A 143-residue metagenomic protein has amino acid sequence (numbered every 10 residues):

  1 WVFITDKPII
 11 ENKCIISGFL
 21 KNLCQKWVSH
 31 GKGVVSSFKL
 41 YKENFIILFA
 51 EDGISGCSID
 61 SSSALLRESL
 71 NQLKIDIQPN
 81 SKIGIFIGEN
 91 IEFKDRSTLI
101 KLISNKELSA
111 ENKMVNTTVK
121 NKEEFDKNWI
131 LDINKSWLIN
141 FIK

Functional and structural regions predicted by a protein language model:
W1-I4, F45-F49, I83-I85: Ordered hydrophobic segments in well-structured contexts
W1-Y41: Long, hydrophobic N-terminal alpha-helical segment
S17, F45, S62-L66: A general structural signal for well-ordered alpha-helical packing
G33-S37, L73-G84: Short, flexible active-site-proximal loops enriched in glycine and acidic residues
G33-S55: Short, intrinsically disordered low-complexity segments
E51-P79: Helix-adjacent hinge/juxtasegments
Q78-K143: Terminal interaction module
